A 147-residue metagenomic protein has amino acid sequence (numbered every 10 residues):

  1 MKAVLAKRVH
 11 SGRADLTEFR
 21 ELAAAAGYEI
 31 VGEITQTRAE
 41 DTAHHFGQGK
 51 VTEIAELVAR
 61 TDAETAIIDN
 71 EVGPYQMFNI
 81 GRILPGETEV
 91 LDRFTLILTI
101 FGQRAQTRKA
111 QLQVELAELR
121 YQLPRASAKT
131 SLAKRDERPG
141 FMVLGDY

Functional and structural regions predicted by a protein language model:
M1-T99: N-terminal accessory targeting/assembly segments
H44, G81, G86-T88, R104 (+3 more regions): Alpha-helix boundary/interfacial micro-motifs
F46, L57, G81, Q103-Q106 (+1 more regions): Short amphipathic alpha-helical patches
T95-V114: Short alpha-helix plus adjacent loop in nuclease-associated cores
R108-Y147: Flexible nucleotide-interacting loop at or near the entrance of a catalytic core
